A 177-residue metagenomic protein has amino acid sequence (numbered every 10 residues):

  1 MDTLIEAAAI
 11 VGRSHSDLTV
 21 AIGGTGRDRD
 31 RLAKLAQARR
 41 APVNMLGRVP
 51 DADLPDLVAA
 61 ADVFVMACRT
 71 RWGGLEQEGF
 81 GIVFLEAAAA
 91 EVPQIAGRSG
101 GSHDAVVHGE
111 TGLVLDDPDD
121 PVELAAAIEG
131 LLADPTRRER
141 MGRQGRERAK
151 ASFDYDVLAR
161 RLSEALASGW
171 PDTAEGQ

Functional and structural regions predicted by a protein language model:
M1-I10, R27-D30, V122: A conserved mid-protein helix/loop that constitutes part of the nucleotide-sugar donor-binding site
T19-L32: Glycosyltransferase donor-sugar binding loop
D30, H103-E129, T136-R140: Change "using UDP/GDP/dTDP sugars" to "using nucleotide sugars
D30-P55, V63: Nucleotide-activated donor-binding/catalytic signature segment of Leloir-type glycosyltransferases, i.e., the conserved
A59-Q77, V92: Acidic donor-binding loop of glycosyltransferase active sites
F84, A88-A96, V106: Short hydrophobic beta-strand element within catalytic cores of glycosyltransferases and related nucleotide-activated
E123, G130, R137-A151, L158-S163: A short, well-ordered alpha-helix in the C-terminal region of glycosyltransferases
A151, Y155-Q177: C-terminal alpha-helical cap of glycosyltransferases
